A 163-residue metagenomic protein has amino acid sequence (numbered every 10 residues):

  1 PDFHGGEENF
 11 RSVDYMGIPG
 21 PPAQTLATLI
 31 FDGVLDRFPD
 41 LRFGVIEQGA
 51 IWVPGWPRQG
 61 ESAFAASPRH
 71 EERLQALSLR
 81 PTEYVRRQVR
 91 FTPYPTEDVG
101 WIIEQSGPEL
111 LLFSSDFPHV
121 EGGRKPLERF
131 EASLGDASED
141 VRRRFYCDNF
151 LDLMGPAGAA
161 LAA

Functional and structural regions predicted by a protein language model:
P1-D2, F117-H119: Short glycine-enriched loops at secondary-structure junctions
P1-E83, D98-E109: Histidine/acidic residue-rich metal-binding segments in metalloenzymes
G17, P21, F117, D136: Charge-dense, low-complexity intrinsically disordered segments
G20-P22, Q88-T92: Short, flexible loop segments at the rims of nucleotide/cofactor-binding pockets, characterized by
D32-G33, L41, I51-W52, H70 (+3 more regions): Mid-to-C-terminal alpha-helical segments outside catalytic/metal-binding sites
